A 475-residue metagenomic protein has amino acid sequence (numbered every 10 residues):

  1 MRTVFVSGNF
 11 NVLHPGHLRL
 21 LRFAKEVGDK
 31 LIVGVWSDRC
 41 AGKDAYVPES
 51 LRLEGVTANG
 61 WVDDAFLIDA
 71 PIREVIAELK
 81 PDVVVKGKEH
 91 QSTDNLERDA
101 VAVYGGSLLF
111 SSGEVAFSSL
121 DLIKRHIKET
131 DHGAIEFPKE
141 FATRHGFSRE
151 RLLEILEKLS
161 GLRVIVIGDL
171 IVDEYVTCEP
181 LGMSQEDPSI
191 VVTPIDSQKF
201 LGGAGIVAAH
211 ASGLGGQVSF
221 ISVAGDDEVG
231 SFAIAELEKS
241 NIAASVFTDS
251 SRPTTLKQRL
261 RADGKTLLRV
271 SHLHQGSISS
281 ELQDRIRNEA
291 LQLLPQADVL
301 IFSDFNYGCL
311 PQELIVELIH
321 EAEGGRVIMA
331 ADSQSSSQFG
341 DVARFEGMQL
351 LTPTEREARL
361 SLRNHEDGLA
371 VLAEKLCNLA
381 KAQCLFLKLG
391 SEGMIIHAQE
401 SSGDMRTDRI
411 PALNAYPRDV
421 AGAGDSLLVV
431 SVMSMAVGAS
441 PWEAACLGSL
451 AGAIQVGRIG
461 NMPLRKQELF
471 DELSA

Functional and structural regions predicted by a protein language model:
M1, F141-L181, L473: Positively charged, low-complexity intrinsically disordered leader regions
M1-R144: Nucleotidyltransferase catalytic core that binds NTPs
F5-H17, I167, V192-L201, G308-C309: Short, glycine-rich nucleotide/cofactor-binding loops
H14-D29, F200-L214, I319: Histidine-anchored nucleotide/phosphate-binding helix
K30-S37, G87-K88, S219-A224, M329-S333 (+1 more regions): Short internal beta-strands
V172-I301, M462-A475: Conserved N-terminal subdomain of the carbohydrate kinase-like
Q312-T407: Conserved phosphate/ATP/ADP-binding segment of small-molecule kinases
K381-Q383, L413-E472: Conserved post-catalytic alpha-helical subdomain immediately downstream of the catalytic base and nucleotide-binding
